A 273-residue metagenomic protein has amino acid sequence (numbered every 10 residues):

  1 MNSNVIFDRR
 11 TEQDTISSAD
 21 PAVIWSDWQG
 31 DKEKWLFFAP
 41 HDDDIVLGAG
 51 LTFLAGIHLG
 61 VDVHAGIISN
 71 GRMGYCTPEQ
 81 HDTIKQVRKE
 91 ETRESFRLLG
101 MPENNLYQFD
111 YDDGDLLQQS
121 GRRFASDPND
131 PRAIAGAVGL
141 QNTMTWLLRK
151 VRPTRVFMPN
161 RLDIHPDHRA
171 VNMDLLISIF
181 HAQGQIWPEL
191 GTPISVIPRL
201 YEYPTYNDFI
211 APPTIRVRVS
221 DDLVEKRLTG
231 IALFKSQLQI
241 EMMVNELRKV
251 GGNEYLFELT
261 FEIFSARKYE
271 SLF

Functional and structural regions predicted by a protein language model:
M1-E33, E94-E103, S120-R123, H181-Q183 (+1 more regions): The feature marks non-catalytic terminal segments
N2-P188, L272: Active-site beta-strand->loop->alpha-helix modules in alpha/beta enzyme cores, enriched in Gly/His/Asp(Glu)
